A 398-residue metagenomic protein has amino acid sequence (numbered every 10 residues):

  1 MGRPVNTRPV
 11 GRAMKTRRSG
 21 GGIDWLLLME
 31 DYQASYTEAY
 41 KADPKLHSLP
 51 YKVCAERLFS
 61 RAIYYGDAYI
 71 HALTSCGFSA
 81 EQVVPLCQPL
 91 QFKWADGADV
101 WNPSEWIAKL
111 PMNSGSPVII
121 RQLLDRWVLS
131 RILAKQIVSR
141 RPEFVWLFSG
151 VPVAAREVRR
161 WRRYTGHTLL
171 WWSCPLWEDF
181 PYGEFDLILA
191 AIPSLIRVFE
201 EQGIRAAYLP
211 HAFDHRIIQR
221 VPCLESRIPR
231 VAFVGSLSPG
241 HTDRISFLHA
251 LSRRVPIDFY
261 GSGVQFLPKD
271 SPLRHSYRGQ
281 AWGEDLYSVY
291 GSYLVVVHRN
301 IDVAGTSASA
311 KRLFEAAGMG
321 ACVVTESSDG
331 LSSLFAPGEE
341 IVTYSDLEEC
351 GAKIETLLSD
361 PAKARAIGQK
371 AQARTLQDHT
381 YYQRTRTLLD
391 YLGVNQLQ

Functional and structural regions predicted by a protein language model:
R17-C87, Q91-A95, D99-V100, L123 (+4 more regions): Nucleotide-sugar donor-binding catalytic core of glycosyltransferases
A68, A72-R140, V145-E178, E184-D186 (+2 more regions): Internal alpha/beta domain cores that form substrate/cofactor-binding pockets in large enzymes and binding proteins
I137-V138, Y290, I354: Short hydrophobic patches on amphipathic alpha-helices that form coiled-coil/helix-mediated interaction surfaces
W171, V234-S236, I341: Short hydrophobic "strand-cap" motifs at the C-terminus of beta-strands
I341-L347, T356-P361: Conserved acidic donor-binding segment of nucleotide-sugar-dependent glycosyltransferases
S359-L392: A charged, aromatic-enriched C-terminal amphipathic alpha-helix characteristic of glycosyltransferases across folds
